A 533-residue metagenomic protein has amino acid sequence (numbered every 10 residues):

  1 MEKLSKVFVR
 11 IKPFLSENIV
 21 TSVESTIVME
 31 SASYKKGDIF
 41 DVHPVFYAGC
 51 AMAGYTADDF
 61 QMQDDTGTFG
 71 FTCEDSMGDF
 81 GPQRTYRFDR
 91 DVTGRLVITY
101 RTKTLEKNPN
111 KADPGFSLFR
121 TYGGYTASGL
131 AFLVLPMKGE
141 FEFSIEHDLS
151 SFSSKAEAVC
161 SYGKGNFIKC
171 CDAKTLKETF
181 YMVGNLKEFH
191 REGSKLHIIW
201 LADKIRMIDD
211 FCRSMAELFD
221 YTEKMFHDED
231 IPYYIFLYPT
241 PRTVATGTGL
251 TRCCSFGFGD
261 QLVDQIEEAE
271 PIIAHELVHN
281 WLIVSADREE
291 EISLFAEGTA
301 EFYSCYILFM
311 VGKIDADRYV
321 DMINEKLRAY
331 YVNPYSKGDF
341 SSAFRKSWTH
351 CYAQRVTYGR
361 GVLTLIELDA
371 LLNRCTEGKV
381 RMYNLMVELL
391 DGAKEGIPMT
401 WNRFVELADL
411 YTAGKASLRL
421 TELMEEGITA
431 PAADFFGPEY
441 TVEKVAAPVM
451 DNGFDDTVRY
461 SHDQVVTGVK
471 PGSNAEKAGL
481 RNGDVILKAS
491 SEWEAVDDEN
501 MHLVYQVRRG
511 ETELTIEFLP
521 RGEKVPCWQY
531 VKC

Functional and structural regions predicted by a protein language model:
M1-P13, T21-V28, T56, G392-C533: Beta/coil-rich, acidic/histidine-enriched accessory regions frequently appended to metallopeptidases
T21-T56, L130-S150: Surface-exposed beta-strand/loop patches in extracellular or lumenal glycoproteins
A48-G115: A surface-exposed beta-strand-loop module
Y55-T56, F60, L130, E140-C160 (+3 more regions): Zn2+-dependent metallopeptidase catalytic core
T102-G139: Glycine/proline-rich low-complexity spacer/linker segments in large multi-domain proteins
K187-I292: Juxtacatalytic substrate-recognition/specificity segment
R288-V362: Acidic/His/Gly-enriched intrinsically disordered linker/tail segments that often contain short helix/coil "MoRF-like"
M322-Q354, D369-A430, V445, E476-R481: Catalytic domains of carbohydrate-active enzymes that cleave complex glycans
